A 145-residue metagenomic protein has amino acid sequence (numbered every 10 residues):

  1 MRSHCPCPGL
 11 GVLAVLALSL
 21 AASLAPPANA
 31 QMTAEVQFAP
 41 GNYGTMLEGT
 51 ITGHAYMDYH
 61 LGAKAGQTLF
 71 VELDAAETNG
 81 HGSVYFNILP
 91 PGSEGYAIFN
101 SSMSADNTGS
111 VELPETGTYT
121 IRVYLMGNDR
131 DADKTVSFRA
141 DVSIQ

Functional and structural regions predicted by a protein language model:
M1, E94, S104, D133 (+1 more regions): Extended interaction regions within the primary functional domain
R2-A14: Bacterial N-terminal signal peptides that target proteins for export
L10-L13, P27, V84-P90: Intrinsically disordered, low-complexity Ser/Thr/Pro-rich tracts
G11-S23: Bacterial N-terminal signal peptides
P27-D58, A65-T68, S143-Q145: Non-catalytic extracellular/lumenal accessory regions of secreted precursors
Q31-A39, Y59, Y119-Q145: C-terminal edge strands of extracellular/lumenal beta-sandwich accessory domains
T50-T118, R122-M126: Acidic, Ser/Thr/Pro-rich low-complexity intrinsically disordered segments
